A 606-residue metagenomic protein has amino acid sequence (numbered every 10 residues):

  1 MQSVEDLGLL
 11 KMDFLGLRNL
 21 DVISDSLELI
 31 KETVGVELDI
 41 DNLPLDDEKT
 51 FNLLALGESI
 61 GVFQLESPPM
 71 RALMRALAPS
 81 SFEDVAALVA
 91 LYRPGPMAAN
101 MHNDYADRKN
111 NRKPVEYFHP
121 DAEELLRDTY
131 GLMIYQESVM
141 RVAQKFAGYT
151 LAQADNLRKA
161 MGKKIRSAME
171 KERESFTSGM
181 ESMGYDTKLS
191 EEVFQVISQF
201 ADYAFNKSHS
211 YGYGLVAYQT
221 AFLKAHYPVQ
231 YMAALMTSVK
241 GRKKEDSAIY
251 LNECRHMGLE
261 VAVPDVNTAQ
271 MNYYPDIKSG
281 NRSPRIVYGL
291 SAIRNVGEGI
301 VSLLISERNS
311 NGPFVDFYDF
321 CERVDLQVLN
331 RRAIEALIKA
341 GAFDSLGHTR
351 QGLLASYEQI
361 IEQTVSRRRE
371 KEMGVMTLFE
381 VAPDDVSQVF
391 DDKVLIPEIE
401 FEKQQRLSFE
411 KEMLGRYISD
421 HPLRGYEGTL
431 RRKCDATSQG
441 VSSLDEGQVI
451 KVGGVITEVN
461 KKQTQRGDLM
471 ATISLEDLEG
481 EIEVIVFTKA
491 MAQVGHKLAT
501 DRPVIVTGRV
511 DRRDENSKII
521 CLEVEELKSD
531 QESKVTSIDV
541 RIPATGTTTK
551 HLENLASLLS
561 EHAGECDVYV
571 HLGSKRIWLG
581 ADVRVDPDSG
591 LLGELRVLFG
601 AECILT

Functional and structural regions predicted by a protein language model:
M1-T606: Noncatalytic, beta-rich nucleic-acid-contacting surfaces in large DNA/RNA-processing enzymes
